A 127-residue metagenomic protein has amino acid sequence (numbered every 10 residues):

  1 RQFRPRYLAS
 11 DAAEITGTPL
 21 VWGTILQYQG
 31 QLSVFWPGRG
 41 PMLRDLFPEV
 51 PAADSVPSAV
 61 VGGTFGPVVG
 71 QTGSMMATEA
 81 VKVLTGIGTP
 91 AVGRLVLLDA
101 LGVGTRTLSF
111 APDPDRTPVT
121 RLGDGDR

Functional and structural regions predicted by a protein language model:
Q2-F35: ADP-ribose/adenylate-binding Rossmann-like module
V34-P37, L98: Short beta-strand-to-turn element immediately C-terminal to the catalytic PLP-Schiff-base lysine in fold type I
P37-P41, P114: Short, hinge-like loop/turn segments at secondary-structure boundaries
G40, L46-P67: The feature captures the short pre-catalytic strand/loop hairpin that immediately precedes and shapes the active-site
S58-D99, G104-T105: Conserved anion/nucleotide-ligand pocket segment
T89-R127: Phosphate-binding loop/pocket of nucleotide- and phosphate-handling active sites
